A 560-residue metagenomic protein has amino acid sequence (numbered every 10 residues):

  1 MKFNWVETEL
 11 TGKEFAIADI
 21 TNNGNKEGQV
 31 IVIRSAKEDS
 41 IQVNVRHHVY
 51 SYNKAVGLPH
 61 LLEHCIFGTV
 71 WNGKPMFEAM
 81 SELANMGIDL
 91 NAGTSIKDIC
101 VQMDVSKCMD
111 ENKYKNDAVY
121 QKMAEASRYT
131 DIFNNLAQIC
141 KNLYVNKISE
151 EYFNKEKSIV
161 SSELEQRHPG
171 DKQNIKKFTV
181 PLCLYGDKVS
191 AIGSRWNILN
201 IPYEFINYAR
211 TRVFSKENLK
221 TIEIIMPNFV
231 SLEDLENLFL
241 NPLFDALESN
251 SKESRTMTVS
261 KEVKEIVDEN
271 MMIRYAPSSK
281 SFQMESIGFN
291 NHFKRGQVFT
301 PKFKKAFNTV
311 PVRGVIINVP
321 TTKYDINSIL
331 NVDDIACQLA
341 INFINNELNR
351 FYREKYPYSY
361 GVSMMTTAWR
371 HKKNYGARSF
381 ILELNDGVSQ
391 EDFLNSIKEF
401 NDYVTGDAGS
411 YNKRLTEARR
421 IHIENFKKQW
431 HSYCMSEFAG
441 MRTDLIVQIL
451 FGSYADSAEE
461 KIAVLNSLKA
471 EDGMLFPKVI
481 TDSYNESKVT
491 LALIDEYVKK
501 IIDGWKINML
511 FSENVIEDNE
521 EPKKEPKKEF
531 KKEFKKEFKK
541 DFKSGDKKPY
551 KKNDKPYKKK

Functional and structural regions predicted by a protein language model:
M1-A79, K113-M123, N134, T211-Y356 (+4 more regions): His/Glu-rich zincin catalytic helix
N25-E27, V45, H60, V101 (+16 more regions): Buried hydrophobic packing residues in well-ordered domains
V30-I33, I88-A92, Y208-T211, F299-K305 (+1 more regions): Short beta-strand/turn micro-motifs at beta-sheet edges
D39-I41, L136-Q138, D187-K188, F214-K220 (+5 more regions): Short acidic (Asp/Glu) and glycine-rich catalytic loops that position anionic groups and cofactors
V45, L61, C65, V70-W71 (+5 more regions): Acidic/histidine-enriched segments that form metal/cofactor-coordinating and catalytic pocket/exosite environments
G87-N91, G314-P320, I341-N385: A structural supersecondary motif
S106-D110, N228-E233, N385-E391: Helix N-cap motif at beta-to-alpha junctions
N519-K560: Basic Arg/Gly/Lys-rich low-complexity intrinsically disordered segments
